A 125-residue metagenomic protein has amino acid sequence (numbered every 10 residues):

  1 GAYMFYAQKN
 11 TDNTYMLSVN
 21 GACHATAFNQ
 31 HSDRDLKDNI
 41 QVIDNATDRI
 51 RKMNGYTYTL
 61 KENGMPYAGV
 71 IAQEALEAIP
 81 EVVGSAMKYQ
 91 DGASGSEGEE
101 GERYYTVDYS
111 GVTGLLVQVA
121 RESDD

Functional and structural regions predicted by a protein language model:
G1-M4, T14-M16: Structural detector of coil-to-beta-strand junctions
M4-Y6, V117: Ordered hydrophobic segments in well-structured contexts
K9, N13-Y109: C-terminal intramolecular chaperone/autoprocessing and neck/assembly modules of extracellular spikes and adhesins
E102-D125: Long, leucine- and charge-enriched amphipathic alpha-helices that form heptad-repeat coiled-coil/leucine-zipper-like
